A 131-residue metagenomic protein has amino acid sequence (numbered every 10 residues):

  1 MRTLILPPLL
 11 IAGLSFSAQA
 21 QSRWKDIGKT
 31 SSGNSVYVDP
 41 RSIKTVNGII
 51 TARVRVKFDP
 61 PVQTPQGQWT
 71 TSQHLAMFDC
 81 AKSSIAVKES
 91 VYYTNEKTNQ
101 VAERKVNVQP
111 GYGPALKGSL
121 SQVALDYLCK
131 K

Functional and structural regions predicted by a protein language model:
M1-L4: Positively charged n-region of N-terminal signal peptides that target proteins for export
L9-S17: Hydrophobic h-region of N-terminal signal peptides that target proteins for export in Gram-negative bacteria
A18-Q73, D79-K131: N-terminal secretory-pathway/extracellular module detecting exported/lumenal segments and adjacent signal-anchor/first
